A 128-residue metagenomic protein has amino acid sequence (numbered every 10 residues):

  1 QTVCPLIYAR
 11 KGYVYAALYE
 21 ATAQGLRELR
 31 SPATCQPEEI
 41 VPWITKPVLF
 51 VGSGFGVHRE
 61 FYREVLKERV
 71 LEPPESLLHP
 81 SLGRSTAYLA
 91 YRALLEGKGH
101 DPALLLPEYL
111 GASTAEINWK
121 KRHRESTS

Functional and structural regions predicted by a protein language model:
Q1-P80, T114, R124: Surface "functional belts" at beta-alpha junctions
P73-S128: Acyltransferase
